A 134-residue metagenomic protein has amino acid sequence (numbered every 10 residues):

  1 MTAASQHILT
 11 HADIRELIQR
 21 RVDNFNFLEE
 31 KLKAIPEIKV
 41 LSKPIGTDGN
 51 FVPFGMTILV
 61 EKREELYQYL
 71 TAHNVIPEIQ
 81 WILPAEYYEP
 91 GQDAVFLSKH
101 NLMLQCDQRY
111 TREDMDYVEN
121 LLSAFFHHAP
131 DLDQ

Functional and structural regions predicted by a protein language model:
M1-Q134: PLP-dependent aminotransferase class I/II
